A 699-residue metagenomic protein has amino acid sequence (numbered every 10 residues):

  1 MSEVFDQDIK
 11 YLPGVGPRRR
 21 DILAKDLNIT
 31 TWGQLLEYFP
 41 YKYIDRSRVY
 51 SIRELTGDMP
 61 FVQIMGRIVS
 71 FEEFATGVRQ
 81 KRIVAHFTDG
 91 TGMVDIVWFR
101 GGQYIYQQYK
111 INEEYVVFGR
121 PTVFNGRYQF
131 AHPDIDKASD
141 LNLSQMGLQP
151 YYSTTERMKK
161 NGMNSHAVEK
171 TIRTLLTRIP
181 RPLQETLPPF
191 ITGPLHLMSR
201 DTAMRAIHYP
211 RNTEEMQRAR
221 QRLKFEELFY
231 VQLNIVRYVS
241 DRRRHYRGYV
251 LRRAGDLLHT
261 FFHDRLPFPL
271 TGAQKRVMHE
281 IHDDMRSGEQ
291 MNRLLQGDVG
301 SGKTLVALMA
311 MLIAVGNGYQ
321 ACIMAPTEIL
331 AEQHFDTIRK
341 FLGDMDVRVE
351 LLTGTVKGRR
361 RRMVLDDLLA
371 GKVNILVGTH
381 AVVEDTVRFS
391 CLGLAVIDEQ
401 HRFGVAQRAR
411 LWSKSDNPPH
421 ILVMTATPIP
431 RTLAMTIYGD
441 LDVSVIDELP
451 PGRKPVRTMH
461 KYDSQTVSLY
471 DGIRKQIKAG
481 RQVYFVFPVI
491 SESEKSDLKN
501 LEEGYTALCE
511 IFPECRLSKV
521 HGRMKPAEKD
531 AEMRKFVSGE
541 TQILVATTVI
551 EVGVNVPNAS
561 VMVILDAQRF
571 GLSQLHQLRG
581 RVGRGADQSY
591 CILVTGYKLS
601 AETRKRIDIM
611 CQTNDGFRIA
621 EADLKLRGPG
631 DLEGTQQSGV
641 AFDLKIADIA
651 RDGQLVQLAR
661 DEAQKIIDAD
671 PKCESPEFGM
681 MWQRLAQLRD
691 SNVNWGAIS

Functional and structural regions predicted by a protein language model:
M1-P13, K25, V231, D241: Long, highly charged, low-complexity intrinsically disordered interaction regions that mediate electrostatic DNA/RNA
Y38-I68: OB-fold nucleic-acid-binding modules
R67, R120-P121, N234, A567 (+1 more regions): Short, surface-exposed secondary-structure boundary micro-motifs
F74-R265: Upstream accessory/linker segments immediately N-terminal to the RecA-like ATPase cores of bacterial MutS and a subset
P133, A138-D140, L394, R410-W412 (+9 more regions): N-terminal cationic and glycine-rich segments that engage phosphates or anionic surfaces
R276-H279, S287-D608, K672: Inter-lobe coupling/hinge segments of SF2-like helicase ATPases
M533-I543, V549-P557, M562-L565, G580 (+3 more regions): Accessory helical-bundle/CTD segments and flexible terminal tails appended to RecA-like ATPase motors
